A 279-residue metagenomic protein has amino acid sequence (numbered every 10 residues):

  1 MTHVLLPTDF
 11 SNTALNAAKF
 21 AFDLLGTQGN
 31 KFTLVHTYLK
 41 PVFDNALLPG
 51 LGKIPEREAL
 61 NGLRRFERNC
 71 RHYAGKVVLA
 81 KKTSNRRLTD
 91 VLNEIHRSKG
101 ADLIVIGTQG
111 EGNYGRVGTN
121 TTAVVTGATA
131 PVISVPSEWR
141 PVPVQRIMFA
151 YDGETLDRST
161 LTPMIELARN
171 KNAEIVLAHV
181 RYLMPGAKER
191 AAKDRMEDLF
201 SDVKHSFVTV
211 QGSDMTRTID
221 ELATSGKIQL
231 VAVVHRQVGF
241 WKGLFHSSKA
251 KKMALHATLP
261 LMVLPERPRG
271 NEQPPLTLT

Functional and structural regions predicted by a protein language model:
M1-K53, R146-T209, S225-L230, H256 (+2 more regions): Small/aliphatic-rich secondary-structure junction motif
H36, T108, H179, H235-R236 (+1 more regions): Short secondary-structure boundary segments
L51-N61: A short acidic, glycine-rich active-site loop that binds or catalyzes chemistry on phosphate/adenosine moieties
K53, R68-I104, S201-F245, K251 (+2 more regions): Structural beta-alpha unit
G100-T129: Helix-enriched interaction subdomains in cytosolic or periplasmic regions, typified by TIR/SEFIR signaling/NADase cores
V105-T108, P131-S137, L261-E266: Short beta-strand elements of ligand-binding domains
V117-G118, P131-P136, P141, G153-E166: Active-site glycine-rich loop that binds ribose-phosphate moieties when present
V117-N120, R190-K193, F245-A250: Charged helix-capping and loop-helix junction motifs
